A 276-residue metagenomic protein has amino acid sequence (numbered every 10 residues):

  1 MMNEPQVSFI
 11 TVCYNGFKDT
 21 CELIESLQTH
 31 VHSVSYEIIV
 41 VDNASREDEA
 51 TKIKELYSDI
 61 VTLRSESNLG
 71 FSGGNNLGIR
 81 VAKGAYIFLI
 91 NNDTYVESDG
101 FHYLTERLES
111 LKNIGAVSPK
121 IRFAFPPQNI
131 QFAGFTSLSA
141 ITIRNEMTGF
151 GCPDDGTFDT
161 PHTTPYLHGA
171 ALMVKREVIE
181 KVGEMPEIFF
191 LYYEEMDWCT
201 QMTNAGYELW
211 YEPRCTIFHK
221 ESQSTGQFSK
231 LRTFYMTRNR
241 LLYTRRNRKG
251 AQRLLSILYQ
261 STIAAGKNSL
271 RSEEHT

Functional and structural regions predicted by a protein language model:
E25-S35: Short, acidic, metal-binding catalytic loop of nucleotide-sugar glycosyltransferases
S26, D42-T51, S67: A conserved acidic beta->alpha catalytic loop
D48, T94-R107: Acidic donor-binding/catalytic loop of UDP-sugar-dependent glycosyltransferases, especially processive GT2
R64-A82, N92-T94, Y103: Glycine-rich, basic loop-to-helix element that forms the pyrophosphate-binding segment of sugar-nucleotide handling
L77, H102-G183, I188, M196: Acidic/His-rich active-site region of diverse nucleotide-sugar glycosyltransferases
I87: Short aromatic/hydrophobic "clamp" motif used to bind/position activated sugar donors
R176-L191, M196-F218: Catalytic donor-sugar/metal-binding loop of nucleotide-sugar-dependent glycosyltransferases
L231-N239, K249-E274: Non-catalytic, C-terminal membrane-associated alpha-helical segments of glycosyltransferases
